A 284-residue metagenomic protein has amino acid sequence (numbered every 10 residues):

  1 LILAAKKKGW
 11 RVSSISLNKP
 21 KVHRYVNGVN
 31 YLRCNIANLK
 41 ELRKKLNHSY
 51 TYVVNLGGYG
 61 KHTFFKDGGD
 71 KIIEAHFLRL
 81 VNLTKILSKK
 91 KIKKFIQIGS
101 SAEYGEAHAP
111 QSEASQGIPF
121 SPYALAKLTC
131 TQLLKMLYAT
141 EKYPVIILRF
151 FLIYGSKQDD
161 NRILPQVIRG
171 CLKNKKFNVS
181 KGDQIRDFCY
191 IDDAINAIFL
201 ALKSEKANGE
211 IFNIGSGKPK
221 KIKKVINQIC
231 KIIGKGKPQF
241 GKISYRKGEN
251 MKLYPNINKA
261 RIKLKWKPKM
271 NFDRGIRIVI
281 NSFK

Functional and structural regions predicted by a protein language model:
L1-Y52: N-terminal Rossmann/SDR dinucleotide-binding element
I36-A75: NAD(P)H-binding glycine-rich loop region in Rossmannoid oxidoreductase-like domains and their noncatalytic homologs
Y52, G68-R79, G117, S121 (+1 more regions): Glycine-rich NAD(P)-binding loop of the Rossmann-fold in SDR/ketoreductase-type enzymes
G58, I73-L80, T84-L87, I96 (+1 more regions): Short alpha-helix in the Rossmann-fold core of NAD(P)-dependent oxidoreductases
V81-P122: Conserved Rossmann-fold NAD(P)-dependent oxidoreductase catalytic core, especially the SDR/UDP-sugar
Y104-G105, S121-P122, I146-I163: Flexible, glycine-rich beta-alpha linker
E106-A107, I118-I146, L172: Active-site Tyr-X1-5-Lys
C171-K284: C-terminal substrate-binding subdomain of Rossmann-fold SDR/epimerase-dehydratase oxidoreductases
